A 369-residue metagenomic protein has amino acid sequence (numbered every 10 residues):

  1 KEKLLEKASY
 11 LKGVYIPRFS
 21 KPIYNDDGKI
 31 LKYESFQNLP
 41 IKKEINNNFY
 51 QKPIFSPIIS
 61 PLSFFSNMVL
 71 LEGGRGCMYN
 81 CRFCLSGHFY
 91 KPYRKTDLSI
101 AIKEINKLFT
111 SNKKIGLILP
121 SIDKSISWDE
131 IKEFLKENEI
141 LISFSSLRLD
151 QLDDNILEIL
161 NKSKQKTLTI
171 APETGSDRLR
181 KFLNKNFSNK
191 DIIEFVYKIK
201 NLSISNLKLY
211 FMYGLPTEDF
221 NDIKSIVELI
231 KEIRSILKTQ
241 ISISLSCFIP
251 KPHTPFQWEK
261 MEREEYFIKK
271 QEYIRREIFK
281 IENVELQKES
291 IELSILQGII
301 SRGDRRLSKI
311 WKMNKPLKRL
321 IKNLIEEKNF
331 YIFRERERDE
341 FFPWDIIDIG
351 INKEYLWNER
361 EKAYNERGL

Functional and structural regions predicted by a protein language model:
K1-E34, P255-D304, K312-N314: Glycine-rich beta-alpha loop elements in corrinoid/cobalamin-binding modules across cobalamin-dependent enzymes
K1-S86, K91-K95, S99, R319-R338 (+2 more regions): Acidic, low-complexity intrinsically disordered segments
E6-R18, P120-S125, L147-Q151, G214 (+3 more regions): A glycine-rich phosphate-binding loop feature that marks nucleotide/adenosyl-phosphate handling sites
Y15, Q51-I54, S60-S63, M68-G76 (+8 more regions): Structured core elements
S66-L70, R82-K91, N112-I118, G175-F182 (+5 more regions): Glycine- and acidic
I102-S242: Conserved SAM/AdoMet-binding glycine-rich loop
S125-K132, L157, T217-S225, H253-E264 (+1 more regions): Short glycine/threonine-rich loop-to-helix capping motif typified by GTGT followed within a few residues by an Asp-Pro
E277-L369: Radical SAM enzyme core and accessory elements
